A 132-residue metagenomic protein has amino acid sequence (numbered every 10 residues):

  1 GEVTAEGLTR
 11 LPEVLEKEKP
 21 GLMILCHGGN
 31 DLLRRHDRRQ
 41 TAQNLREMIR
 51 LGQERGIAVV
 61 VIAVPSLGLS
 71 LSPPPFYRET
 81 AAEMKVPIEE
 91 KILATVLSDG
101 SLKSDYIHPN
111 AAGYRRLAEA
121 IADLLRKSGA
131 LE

Functional and structural regions predicted by a protein language model:
G1-T4: A short beta-strand-loop structural module common to alpha/beta enzyme folds
L8-E132: Alpha-helical cap/lid subdomain in secreted, periplasmic, or secretory-pathway luminal O-acyl-processing enzymes
